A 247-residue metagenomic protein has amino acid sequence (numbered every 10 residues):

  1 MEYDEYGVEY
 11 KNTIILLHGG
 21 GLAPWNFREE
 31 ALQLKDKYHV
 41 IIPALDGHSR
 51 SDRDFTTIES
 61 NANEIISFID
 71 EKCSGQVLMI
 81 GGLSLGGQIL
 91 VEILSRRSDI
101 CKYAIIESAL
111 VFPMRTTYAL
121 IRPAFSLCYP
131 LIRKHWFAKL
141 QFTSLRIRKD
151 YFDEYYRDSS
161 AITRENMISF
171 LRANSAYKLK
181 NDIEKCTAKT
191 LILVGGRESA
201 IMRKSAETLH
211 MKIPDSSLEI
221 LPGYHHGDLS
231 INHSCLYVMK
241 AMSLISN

Functional and structural regions predicted by a protein language model:
D4-R50: Conserved HGGG/HGGXW glycine-rich cap/lid loop of the alpha/beta-hydrolase fold
I41-G81: Active-site loop/oxyanion-hole signature of alpha/beta-hydrolase fold enzymes
G82-G86, L90: Gly/Ala-rich beta-loop-alpha elbow adjacent to hydrolase catalytic centers
S95, C101-L131: Flexible "cap/lid" loop of the alpha/beta hydrolase fold
R115-T117, I132-E184: Conserved alpha/beta-hydrolase catalytic His-Asp/Glu region
C186, I192-V194: Short beta-strand/loop motif that positions the catalytic acidic residue of the alpha/beta-hydrolase fold
R197-I201, G227: Acidic catalytic loop of the alpha/beta-hydrolase fold
Y224-L236: Catalytic histidine-centered segment of alpha/beta-hydrolase-like enzymes
